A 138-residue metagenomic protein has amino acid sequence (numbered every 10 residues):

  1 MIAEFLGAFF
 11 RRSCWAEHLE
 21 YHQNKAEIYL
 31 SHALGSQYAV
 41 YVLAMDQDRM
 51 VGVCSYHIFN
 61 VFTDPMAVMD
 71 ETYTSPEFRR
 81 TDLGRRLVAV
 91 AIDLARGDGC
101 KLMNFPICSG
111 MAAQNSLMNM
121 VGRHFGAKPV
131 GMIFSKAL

Functional and structural regions predicted by a protein language model:
M1-E4: A short beta-loop-alpha structural element at the N-terminal edge of CoA-dependent acyl/N-acetyltransferase catalytic
G7-Y29: Conserved GNAT-fold acetyl-CoA-binding loop/helix
S31-V42: A short helix-loop-beta-strand connector motif used in the catalytic cores of GNAT acetyltransferases and, in some
L43, R49-I58, V68: Conserved beta-strand in the GNAT
D70-R80: A short, internal acetyl-CoA/4′-phosphopantetheine-binding micro-motif in the GNAT/acyltransferase core
R86-L102: Conserved acyl-CoA
M103-M118: Conserved beta-strand-loop-alpha-helix junction that forms the acyl-donor binding cleft
P106-C108, R123-L138: Conserved catalytic-core motifs of GNAT/GCN5-like acyltransferases
